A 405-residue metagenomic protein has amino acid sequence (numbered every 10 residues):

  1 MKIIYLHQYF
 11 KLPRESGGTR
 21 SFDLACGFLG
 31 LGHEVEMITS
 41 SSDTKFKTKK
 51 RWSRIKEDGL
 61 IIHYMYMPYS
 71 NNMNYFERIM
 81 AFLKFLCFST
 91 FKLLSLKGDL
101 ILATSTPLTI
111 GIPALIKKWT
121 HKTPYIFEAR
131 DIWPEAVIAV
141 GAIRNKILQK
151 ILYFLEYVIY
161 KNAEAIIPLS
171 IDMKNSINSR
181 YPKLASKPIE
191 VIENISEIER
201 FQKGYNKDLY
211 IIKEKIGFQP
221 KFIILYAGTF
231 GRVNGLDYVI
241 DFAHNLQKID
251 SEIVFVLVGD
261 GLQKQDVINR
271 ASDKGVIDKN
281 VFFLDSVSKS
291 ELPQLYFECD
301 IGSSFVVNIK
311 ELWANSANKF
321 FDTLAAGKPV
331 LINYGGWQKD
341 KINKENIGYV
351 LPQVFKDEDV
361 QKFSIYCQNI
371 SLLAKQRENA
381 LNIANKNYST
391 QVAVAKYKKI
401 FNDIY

Functional and structural regions predicted by a protein language model:
M1-L60, L246: N-terminal subdomain of nucleotide-sugar transferases
I4, F218-N234, I240-A243, R377: Conserved donor-binding/catalytic core segment of Leloir-type glycosyltransferases
S41, D172, I192-I195: Carbohydrate-associated surface elements
K49-R54, Q202-G217: A short helix/loop element that forms part of the nucleotide-sugar donor recognition site in Leloir-type
T90-L94, T109-I112, I116-T120, K146-P168: Membrane-proximal helix-turn-helix segments that form the acceptor-binding/catalytic region of lipid-linked
N234, S288-L295, G302-L324, L331-K341: Nucleotide-sugar-dependent
V258, Q265-Q294: Nucleotide-activated donor-binding/catalytic signature segment of Leloir-type glycosyltransferases, i.e., the conserved
K339-S364: Change "using UDP/GDP/dTDP sugars" to "using nucleotide sugars
